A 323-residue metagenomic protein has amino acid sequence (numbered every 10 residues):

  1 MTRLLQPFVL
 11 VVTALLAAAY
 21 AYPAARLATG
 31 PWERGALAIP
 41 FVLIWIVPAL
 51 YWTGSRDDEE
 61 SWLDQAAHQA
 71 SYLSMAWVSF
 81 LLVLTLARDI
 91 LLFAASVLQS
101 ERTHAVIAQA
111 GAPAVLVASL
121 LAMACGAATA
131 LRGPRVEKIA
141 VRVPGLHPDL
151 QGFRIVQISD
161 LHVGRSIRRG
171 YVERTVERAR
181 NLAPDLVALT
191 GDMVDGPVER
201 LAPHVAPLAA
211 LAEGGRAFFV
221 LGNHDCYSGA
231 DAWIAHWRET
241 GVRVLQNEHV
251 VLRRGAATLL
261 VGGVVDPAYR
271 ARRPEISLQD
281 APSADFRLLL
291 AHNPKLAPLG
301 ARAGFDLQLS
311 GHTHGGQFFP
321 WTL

Functional and structural regions predicted by a protein language model:
M1-P134: Non-catalytic terminal accessory segments
A122, I139, L259: A broad, low-specificity signal marking well-ordered, structured residues that form hydrophobic/aromatic
G133-G145: Alpha-helical transmembrane signal-anchor/signal-peptide segments
R142-L323: Soluble catalytic domains of enzymes that build or remodel membrane lipids, polysaccharides, and related
